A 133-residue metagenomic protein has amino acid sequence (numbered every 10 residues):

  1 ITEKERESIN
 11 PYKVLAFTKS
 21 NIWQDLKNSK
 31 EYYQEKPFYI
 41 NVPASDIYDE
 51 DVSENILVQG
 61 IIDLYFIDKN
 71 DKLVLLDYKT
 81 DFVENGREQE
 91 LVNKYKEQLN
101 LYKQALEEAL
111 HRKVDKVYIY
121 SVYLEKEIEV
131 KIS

Functional and structural regions predicted by a protein language model:
I1-S133: Structural signature of nuclease core domains in nucleic-acid processing machines
